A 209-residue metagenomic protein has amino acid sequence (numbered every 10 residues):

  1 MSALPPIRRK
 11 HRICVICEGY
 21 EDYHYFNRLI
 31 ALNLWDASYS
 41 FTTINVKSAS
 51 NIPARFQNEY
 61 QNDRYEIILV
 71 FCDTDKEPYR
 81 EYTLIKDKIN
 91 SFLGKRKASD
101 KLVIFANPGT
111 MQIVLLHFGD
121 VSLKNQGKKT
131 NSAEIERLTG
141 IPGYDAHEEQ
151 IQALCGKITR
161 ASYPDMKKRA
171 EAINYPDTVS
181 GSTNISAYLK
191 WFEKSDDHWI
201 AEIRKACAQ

Functional and structural regions predicted by a protein language model:
M1-K10, Y23-T43, P53-I67, T74-Q209: C-terminal accessory helical subdomains adjacent to catalytic cores in phosphodiester- and nucleotide-handling enzymes
R12-I16: Conserved beta-strand elements of the Class I
C17, C72: Short beta-strand/turn micro-motifs composed of small residues that flank or help shape donor/cofactor-binding pockets
G19-E21: Long alpha-helical, hydrophobic tracts
V46: Flexible, glycine- and charge-enriched loops at secondary-structure boundaries
A49-N51: Eukaryotic endosomal/vacuolar membrane-trafficking regulators centered on PX-domain-mediated PI3P pathways
